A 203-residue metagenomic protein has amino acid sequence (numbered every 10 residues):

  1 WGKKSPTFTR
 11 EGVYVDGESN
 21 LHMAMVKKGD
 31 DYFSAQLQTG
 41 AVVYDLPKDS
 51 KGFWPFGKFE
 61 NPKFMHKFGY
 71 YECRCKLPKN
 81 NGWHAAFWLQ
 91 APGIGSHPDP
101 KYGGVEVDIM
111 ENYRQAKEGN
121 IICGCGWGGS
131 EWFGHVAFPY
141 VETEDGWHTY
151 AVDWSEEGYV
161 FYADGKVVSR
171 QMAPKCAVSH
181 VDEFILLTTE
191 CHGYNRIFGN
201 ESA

Functional and structural regions predicted by a protein language model:
W1-A203: GH16 jelly-roll
